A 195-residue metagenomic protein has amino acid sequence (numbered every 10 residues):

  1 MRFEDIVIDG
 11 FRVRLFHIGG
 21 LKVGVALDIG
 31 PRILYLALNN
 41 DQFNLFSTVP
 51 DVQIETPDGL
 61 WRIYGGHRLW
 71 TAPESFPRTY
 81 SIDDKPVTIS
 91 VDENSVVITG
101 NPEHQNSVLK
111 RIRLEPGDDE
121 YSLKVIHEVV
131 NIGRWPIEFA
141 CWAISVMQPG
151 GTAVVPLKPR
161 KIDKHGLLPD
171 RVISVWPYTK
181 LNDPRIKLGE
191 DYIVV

Functional and structural regions predicted by a protein language model:
M1-K124, E128-V195: Surface-exposed acidic/polar loop and edge beta-strand patches at domain peripheries
